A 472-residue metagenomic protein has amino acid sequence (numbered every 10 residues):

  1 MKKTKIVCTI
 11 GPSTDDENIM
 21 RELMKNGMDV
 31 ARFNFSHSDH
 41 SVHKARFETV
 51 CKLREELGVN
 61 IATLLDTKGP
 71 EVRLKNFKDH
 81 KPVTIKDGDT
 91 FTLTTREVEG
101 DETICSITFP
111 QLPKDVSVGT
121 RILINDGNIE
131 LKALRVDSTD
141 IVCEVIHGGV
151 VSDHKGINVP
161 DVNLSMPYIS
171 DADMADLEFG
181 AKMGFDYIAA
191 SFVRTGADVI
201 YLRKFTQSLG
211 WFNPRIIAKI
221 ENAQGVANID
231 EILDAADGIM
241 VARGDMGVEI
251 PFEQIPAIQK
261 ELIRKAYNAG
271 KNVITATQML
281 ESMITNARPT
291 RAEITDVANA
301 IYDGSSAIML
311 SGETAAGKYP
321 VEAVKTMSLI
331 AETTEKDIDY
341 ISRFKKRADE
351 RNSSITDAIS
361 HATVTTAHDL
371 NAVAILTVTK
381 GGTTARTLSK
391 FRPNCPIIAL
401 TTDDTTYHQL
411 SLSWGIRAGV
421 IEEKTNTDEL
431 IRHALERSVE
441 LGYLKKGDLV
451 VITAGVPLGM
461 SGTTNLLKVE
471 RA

Functional and structural regions predicted by a protein language model:
M1-A472: Non-catalytic helical/linker scaffolds that mediate oligomerization, partner binding, and domain coupling around large
